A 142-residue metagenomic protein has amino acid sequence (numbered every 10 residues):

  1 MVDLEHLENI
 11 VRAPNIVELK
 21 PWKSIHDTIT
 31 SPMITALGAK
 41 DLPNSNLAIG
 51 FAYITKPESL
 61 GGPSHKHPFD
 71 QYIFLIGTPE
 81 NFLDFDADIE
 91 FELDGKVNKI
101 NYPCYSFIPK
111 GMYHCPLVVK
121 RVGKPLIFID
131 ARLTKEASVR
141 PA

Functional and structural regions predicted by a protein language model:
M1-G62: A short, N-terminal "cap"/entry segment at the start of jelly-roll beta-barrel domains of the cupin/DSBH fold
N46, F69-I73, D86-D88, L126-F128: Extracellular structured ligand-interaction cores
F51, I73, V97, Y105-F107 (+1 more regions): Conserved hydrophobic/aromatic beta-strand scaffold that supports enzyme active sites
P57-Y72, D84-F85: A short beta-loop-beta micro-motif enriched in histidine and acidic residues
L75-N101, V139-P141: A short beta-strand-loop-beta hairpin characteristic of the jelly-roll/cupin
F91, P116, F128-I129: Short, well-ordered beta-strand segments in beta-rich or mixed alpha/beta enzyme and ligand-binding folds
V97-K120: Conserved metal-binding segment of the jelly-roll/cupin
R121-P141: A short hydrophobic beta-strand segment most commonly corresponding to one strand of the jelly-roll/cupin
